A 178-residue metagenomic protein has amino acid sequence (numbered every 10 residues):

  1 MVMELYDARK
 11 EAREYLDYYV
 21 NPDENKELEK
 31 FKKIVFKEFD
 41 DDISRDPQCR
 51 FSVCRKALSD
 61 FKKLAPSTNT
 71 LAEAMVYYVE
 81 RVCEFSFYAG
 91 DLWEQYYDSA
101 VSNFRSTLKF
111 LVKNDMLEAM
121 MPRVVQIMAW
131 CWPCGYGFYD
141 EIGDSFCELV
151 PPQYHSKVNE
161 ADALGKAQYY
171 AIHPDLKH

Functional and structural regions predicted by a protein language model:
V2-A12, R45, C49-S52, P174-H178: Long C-terminal extensions of eukaryotic subunits of large macromolecular complexes
E4-I43, P66-G90, M116-P133, S156 (+1 more regions): Amphipathic alpha-helical repeat scaffolds of TPR domains
I43-D60, W93-S106: Helix-turn-helix repeat elements of alpha-solenoid scaffolds
C49, C54, C83, C131-C134 (+1 more regions): Generic recognition of cysteine residues
F61-N69, F110-L117, C147-P152: Solenoid-like repeat scaffolds
Y96-S99, G137-S156: TPR/TPR-like (Sel1-like) alpha-helical repeat modules
R105, P122-R123, G143: Short amphipathic alpha-helical surface patches that serve as generic macromolecular interface elements
C147-H178: Alpha-helical oligomerization segments
